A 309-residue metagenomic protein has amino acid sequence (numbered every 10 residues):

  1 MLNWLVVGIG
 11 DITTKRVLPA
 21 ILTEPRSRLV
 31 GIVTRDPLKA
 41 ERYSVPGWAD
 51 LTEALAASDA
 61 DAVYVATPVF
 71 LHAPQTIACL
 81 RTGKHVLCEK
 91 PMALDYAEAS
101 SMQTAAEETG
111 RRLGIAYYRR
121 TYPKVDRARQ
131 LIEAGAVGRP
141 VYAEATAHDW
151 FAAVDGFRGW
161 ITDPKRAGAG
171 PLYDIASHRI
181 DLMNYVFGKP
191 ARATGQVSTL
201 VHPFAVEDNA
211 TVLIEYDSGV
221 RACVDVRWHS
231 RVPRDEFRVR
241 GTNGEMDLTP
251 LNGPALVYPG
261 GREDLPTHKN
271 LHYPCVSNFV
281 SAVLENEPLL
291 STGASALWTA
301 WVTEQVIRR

Functional and structural regions predicted by a protein language model:
M1, A62-V65, R111, S281-R309: C-terminal helix-rich "cap/oligomerization" subdomain common to oxidoreductases
M1-Y43: N-terminal Rossmann-like dinucleotide-binding module
I12, R35, P266-S277: Active-site loop of classical SDR/Rossmann-like NAD(P)-dependent oxidoreductases, centered on the catalytic Tyr-X3-Lys
V45-A105: Beta-loop-alpha module in the N-terminal Rossmann-like domain of NAD(P)-dependent dehydrogenases, especially those
C88-E89, L113-I115, L248: Hydrophobic residues in well-ordered beta-strands that form the structural core
S100-R119, G138-A143: Rossmann-fold dehydrogenase core element
R119-Q196, L200-P203: Predominantly a Rossmann-like dinucleotide-binding segment in NAD(P)-dependent oxidoreductases
I180-G253, C275-E287, E304: Contiguous beta-strand/loop segments that form the cofactor/metal-binding neighborhood of enzyme cores
